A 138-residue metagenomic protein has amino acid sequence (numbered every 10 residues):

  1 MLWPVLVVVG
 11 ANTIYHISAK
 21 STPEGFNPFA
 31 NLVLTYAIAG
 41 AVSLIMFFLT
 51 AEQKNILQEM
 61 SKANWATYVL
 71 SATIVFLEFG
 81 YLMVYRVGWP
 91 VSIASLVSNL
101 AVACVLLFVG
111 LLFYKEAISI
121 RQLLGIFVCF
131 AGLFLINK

Functional and structural regions predicted by a protein language model:
M1-N12, E24-F29, L34-Y68, E78-V87 (+1 more regions): Membrane-interface interhelical linkers
V9, T13-I17, L44, S71 (+3 more regions): Hydrophobic/small/kink-forming positions within alpha-helical transmembrane segments of polytopic membrane proteins
V9, T35-Y36, S95-N99, Q122 (+1 more regions): Residue-level recognition of transmembrane alpha-helices in multi-pass small-molecule transporters/permeases
K20, L82, G110-L111: Small-residue-mediated transmembrane helix hinge/kink sites in multi-pass secondary transporters
S43, R121-N137: Hydrophobic transmembrane alpha-helices of multi-pass small-molecule transport proteins
F48-T50, L112, V128, L135-K138: Helix-loop junctions at the membrane-solvent interface of multi-pass transporters, primarily the C-terminal
V87, K115-A117, F134-K138: Juxtamembrane boundary at the C-terminal end of a transmembrane helix
V102-I120: C-terminal transmembrane-helix exit sites in multi-pass transporters
